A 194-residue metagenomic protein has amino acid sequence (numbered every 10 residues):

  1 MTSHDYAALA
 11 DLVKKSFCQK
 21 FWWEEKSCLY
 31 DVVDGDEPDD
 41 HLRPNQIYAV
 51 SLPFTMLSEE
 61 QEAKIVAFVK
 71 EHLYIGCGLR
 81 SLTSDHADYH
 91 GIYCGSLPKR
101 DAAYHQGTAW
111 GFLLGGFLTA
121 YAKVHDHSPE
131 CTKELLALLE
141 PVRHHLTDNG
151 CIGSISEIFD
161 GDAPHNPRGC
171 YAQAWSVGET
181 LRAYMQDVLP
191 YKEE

Functional and structural regions predicted by a protein language model:
M1-T2, Y48-E59, G115-S128, E179-K192: Well-ordered alpha-helical scaffold segments within catalytic/enzyme domains
M1-Y93, A137, R143-V177: Catalytic cores of carbohydrate-active enzymes
T2, A109, E134: Conserved acidic
D88-H127, C131, L181-M185: C-terminal substrate/ligand-recognition segments
T132-V142, G178-M185: Extracellular low-complexity, Gly/Ser/Thr-rich intrinsically disordered linkers and protease-sensitive activation/hinge
